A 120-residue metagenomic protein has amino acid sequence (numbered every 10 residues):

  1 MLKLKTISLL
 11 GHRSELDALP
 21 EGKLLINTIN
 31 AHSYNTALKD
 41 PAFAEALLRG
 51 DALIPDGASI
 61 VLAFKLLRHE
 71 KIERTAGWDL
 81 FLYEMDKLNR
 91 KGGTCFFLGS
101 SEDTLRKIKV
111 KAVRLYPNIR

Functional and structural regions predicted by a protein language model:
M1-F81: N-terminal nucleotide/polyanion-binding subdomain common to many enzyme families
K65-R120: Conserved beta-alpha
